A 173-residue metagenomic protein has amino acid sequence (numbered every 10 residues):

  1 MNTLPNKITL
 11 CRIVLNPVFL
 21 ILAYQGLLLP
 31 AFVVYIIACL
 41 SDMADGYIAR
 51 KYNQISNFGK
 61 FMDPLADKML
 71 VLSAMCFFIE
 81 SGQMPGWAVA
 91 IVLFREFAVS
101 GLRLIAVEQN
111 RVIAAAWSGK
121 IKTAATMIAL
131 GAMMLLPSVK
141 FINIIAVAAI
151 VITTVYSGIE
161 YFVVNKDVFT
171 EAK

Functional and structural regions predicted by a protein language model:
M1-C11: N-terminal membrane topogenic signal
M1-N2, D45, A49-L70, A106-K122 (+1 more regions): Juxtamembrane helix-capping/reentrant segments at transmembrane boundaries
N2, L15-N16, F32-L40, N110-K173: C-terminal membrane-associated helical module and adjoining short loops/tails
C11-V18, P64-M75, K122-G131: Core segments of transmembrane alpha-helices that mediate helix-helix packing or line hydrophobic substrate/ligand
V14, L40-I48, L65, M69 (+2 more regions): Active-site His/Glu-centered metal-binding helix of metallohydrolases
L15-F58, A74-F94, K140-V155: Membrane-embedded alpha-helical segments that form the functional core of polytopic membrane enzymes, especially those
I21-Q25, E80, I105-A106, A132-L136 (+1 more regions): Helix-loop junctions at the membrane-solvent interface of multi-pass transporters, primarily the C-terminal
R95-R111: Membrane-helix boundary/interface segments in integral membrane proteins
